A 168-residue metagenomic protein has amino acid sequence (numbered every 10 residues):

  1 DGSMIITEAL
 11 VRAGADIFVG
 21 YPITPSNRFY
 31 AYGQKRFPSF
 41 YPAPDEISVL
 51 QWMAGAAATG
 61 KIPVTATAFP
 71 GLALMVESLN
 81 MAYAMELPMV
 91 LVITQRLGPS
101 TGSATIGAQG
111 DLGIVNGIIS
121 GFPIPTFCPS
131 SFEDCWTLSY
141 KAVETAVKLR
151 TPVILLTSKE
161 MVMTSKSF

Functional and structural regions predicted by a protein language model:
D1-G117, P123, S131, Y140 (+1 more regions): Thiamine diphosphate
I124-F168: Structural signature of the thiamine diphosphate
